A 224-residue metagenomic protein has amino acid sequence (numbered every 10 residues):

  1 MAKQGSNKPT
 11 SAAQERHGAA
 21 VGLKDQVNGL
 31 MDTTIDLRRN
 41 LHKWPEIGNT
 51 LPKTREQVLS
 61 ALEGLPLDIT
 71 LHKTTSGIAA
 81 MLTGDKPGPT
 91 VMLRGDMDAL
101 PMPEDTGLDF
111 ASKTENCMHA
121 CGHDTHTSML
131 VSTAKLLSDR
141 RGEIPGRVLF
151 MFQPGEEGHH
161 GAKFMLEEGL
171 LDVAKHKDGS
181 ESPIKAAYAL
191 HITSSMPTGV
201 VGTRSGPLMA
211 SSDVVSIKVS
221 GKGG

Functional and structural regions predicted by a protein language model:
M1-A2, G224: Short intrinsically disordered, low-complexity coil segments enriched in acidic
A2-H119, S128-P145: Acidic/His- and Gly-rich active-site-bordering loop/insert found across diverse amide/peptide-bond hydrolases
I78, L100, G107-M118, T125 (+1 more regions): Histidine/acidic-residue-rich, glycine-tolerant segments that coordinate divalent metal ions
